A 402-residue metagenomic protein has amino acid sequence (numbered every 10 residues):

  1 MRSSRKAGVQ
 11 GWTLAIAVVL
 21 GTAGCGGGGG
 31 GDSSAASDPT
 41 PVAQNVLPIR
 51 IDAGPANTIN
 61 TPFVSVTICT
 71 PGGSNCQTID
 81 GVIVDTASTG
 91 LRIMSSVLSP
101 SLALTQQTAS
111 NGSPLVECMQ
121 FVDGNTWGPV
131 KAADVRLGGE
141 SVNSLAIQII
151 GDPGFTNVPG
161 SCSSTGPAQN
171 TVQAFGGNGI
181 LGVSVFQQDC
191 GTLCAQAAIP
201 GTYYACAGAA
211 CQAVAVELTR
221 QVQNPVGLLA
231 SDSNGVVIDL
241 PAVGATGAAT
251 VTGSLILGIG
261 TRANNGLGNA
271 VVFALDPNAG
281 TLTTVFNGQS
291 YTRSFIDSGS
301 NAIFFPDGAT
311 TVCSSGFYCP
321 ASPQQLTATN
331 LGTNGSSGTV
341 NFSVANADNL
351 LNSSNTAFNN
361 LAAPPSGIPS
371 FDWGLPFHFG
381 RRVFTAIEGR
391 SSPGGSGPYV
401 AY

Functional and structural regions predicted by a protein language model:
M1-T13: Bacterial N-terminal signal peptides that target proteins for export
T13-A23: Bacterial N-terminal signal peptides
C25-I79, A109-P129, F155-S164, G247-S290 (+3 more regions): Pepsin-like aspartyl protease folds
S34-I59, S144-S290, G395-V400: Aspartyl protease catalytic domain
V66-A109, G179-F186, A274-P320, Q325 (+1 more regions): Aspartyl protease active-site motif detector
C69, V84-V158: Signature of the N-terminal lobe/flap region of pepsin-like aspartyl proteases
T86-L91, L98, D152-F155, F186-Q188 (+5 more regions): Solvent-exposed loop/turn segments at secondary-structure junctions within structured extracellular/periplasmic domains
S336-Y402: Aspartic protease catalytic domain
